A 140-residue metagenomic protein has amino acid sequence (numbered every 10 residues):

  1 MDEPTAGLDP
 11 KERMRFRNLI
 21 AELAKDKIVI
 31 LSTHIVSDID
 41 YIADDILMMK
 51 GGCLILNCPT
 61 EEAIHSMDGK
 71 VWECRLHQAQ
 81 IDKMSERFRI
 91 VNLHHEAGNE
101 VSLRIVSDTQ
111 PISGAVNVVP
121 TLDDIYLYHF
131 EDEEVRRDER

Functional and structural regions predicted by a protein language model:
M1-E3, L8: Catalytic Walker B motif of ABC-type/P-loop ATPase nucleotide-binding domains
L8, H34-V36, V119-P120: Residue-level recognition of hydrophobic positions within alpha-helical transmembrane segments
P10-E12: Helix N-cap at the start of a conserved alpha-helix in ABC-type nucleotide-binding domains
R17, I64, D123-L127: Conserved protein kinase catalytic domain
N18-R104: ABC transporter nucleotide-binding domain
N92-R140: C-terminal coupling/interaction segments
